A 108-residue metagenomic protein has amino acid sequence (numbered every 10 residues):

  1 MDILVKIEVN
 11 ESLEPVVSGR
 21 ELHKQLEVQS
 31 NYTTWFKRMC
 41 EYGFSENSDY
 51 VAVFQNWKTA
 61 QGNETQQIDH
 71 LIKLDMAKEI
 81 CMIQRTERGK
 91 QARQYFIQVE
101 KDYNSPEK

Functional and structural regions predicted by a protein language model:
M1-K108: An anion-engaging/catalytic patch
